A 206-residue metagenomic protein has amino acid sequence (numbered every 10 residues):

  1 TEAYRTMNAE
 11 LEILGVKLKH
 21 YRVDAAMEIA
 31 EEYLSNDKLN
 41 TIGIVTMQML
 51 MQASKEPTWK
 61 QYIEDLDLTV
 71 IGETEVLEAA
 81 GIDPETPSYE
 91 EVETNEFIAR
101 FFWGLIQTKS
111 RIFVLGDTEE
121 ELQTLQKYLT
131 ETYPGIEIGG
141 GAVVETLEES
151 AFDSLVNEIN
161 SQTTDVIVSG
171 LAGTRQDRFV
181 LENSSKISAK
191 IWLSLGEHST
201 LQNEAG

Functional and structural regions predicted by a protein language model:
Y4-E90: N-terminal nucleotide/polyanion-binding subdomain common to many enzyme families
M47-L50, L171-Q176, H198: Short glycine-rich anion-binding loops that position phosphate/pyrophosphate groups of nucleotides and phosphorylated
L68, R111, D165-V166, I191: Structural motif
V76-E158, Q162: Conserved beta-alpha
V76-E78, R175, H198-N203: Short gly/pro/ser/thr-enriched loop/turn and capping motifs at secondary-structure boundaries
Q126, D177-K186: Short Gly/Thr/Asp-enriched flexible loops that form oxyanion-binding sites at enzyme active sites
V143-L147, S188-G206: Short, flexible loop segments at boundaries between secondary-structure elements
T163-G173, A189: Proline-aspartate-enriched helix->loop->beta-strand connector
